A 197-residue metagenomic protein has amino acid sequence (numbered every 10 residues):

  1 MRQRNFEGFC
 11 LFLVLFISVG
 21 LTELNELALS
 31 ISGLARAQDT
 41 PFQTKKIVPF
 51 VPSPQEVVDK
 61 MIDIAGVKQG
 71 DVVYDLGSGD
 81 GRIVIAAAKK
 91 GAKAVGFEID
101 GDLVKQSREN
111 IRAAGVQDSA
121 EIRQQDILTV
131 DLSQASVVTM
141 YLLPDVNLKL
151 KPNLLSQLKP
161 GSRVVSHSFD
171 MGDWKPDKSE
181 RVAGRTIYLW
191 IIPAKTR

Functional and structural regions predicted by a protein language model:
C10-A28: Bacterial N-terminal signal peptides
L27-V72: S-adenosyl-L-methionine
G77: Conserved S-adenosyl-L-methionine
D80-A92: Conserved SAM-binding loop of SAM-dependent methyltransferases across substrates and taxa, primarily the Class I
K93-E98: Conserved SAM-binding motif I beta-strand of class I
D100-Q134: S-adenosyl-L-methionine
L132-K149: A short SAM/SAH-binding and catalytic strip from SAM-dependent methyltransferases
D145-R197: C-terminal substrate-binding/active-site "lid" region of AdoMet-derived donor-dependent transferases
